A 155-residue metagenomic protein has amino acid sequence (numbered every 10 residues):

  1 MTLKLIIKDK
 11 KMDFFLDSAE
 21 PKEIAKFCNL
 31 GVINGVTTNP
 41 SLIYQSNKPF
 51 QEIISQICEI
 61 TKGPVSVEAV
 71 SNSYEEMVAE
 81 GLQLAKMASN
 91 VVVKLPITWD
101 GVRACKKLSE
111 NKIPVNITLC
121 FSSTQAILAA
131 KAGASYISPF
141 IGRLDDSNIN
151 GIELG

Functional and structural regions predicted by a protein language model:
M1-K11: Short, Lys/Arg-enriched N-terminal segments with co-localized hydrophobic residues within the first ~10-30 amino acids
K11-M12, G133: Generic intrinsically disordered, low-complexity segments enriched for polar/acidic and small residues
M12-A25, L30-I33, T37-K107, I141: Active-site beta->alpha loop and helix N-cap motifs at the rims of alpha/beta catalytic domains
V32, K112, G133: Conserved functional loop/turn residues at catalytic and ligand-binding sites
P64, N90, P114, S135-Y136: Residue-level detector of anion-binding/catalytic polar loops
W99, N116, F121-G155: Catalytic alpha/beta core domains of metabolic enzymes, predominantly
C105-C120: Catalytic-site beta-strand/loop segments enriched in glycine and acidic/polar residues
